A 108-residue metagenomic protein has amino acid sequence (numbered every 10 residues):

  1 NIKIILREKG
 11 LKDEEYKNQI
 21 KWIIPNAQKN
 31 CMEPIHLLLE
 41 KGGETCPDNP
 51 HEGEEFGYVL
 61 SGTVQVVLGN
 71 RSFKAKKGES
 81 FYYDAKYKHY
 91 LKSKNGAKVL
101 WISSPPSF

Functional and structural regions predicted by a protein language model:
N1-K3: Short C-terminal boundary/hinge segments that cap the last helix of small helical domains
E8-G43, P47, I102-S103, S107: A short glycine-rich, His/Asp/Glu-containing loop-to-beta-strand
Y16-N18, K76, A85-F108: Ligand-binding loop in jelly-roll beta-barrel domains
L38-L39, P50-V66: Short, conserved beta-strand element in jelly-roll/cupin
T45-H51, L91-S93: Short histidine-centered beta-strand/loop micro-motifs that create catalytic or ligand/metal-coordination sites
E54, S61-T63, N70, K86-K88 (+1 more regions): A generic structural motif
G69-A85: Short acidic-glycine-tyrosine-enriched beta hairpin
